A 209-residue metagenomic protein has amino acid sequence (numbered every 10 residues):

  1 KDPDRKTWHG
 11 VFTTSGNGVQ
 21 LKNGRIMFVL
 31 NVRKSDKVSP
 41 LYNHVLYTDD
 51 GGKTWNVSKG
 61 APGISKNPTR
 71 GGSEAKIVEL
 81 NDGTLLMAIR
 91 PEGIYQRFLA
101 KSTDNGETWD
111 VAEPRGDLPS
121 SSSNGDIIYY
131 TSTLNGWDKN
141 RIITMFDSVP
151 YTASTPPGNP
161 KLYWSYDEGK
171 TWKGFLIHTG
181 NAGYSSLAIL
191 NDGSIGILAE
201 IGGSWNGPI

Functional and structural regions predicted by a protein language model:
K1-I209: Asp-box/BNR beta-propeller blade signature and adjacent active/binding-site loops in extracellular glycan-interacting
